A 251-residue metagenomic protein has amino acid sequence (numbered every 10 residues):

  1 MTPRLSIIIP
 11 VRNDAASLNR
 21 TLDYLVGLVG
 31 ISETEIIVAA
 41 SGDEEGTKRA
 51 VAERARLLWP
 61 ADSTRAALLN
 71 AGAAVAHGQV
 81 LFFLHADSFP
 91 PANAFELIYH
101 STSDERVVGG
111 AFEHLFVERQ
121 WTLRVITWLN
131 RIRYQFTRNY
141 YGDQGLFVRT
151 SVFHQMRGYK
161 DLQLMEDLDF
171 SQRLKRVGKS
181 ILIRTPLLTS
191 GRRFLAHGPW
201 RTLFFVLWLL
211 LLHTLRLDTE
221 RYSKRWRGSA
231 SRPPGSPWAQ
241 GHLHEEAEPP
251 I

Functional and structural regions predicted by a protein language model:
P3-S6, E35, D169: Cell-envelope/extracellular polymer assembly enzymes that use nucleotide-activated donors
N13-G27: Short, well-formed alpha-helical segments that are part of the catalytic scaffolds of diverse glycosyltransferases
A16-R20, D43-E53, N93: Acidic helix N-cap motif at the loop->helix transition within catalytic regions of sugar-transfer enzymes
Y24, A39-K48, S88-F89: A conserved acidic beta->alpha catalytic loop
P60-A76: Glycine-rich, basic loop-to-helix element that forms the pyrophosphate-binding segment of sugar-nucleotide handling
L81: Short aromatic/hydrophobic "clamp" motif used to bind/position activated sugar donors
A92-T122: Conserved donor NDP-sugar-binding/catalytic core segment of glycosyltransferases
Q172-I251: Hydrophobic helical membrane-anchoring modules
